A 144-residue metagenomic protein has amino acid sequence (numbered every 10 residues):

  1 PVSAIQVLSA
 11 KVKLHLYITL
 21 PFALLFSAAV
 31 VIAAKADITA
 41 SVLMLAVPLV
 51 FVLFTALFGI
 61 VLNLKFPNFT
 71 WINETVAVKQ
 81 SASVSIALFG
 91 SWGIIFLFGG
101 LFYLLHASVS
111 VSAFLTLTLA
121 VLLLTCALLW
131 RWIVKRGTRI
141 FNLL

Functional and structural regions predicted by a protein language model:
S3-L144: Hydrophobic alpha-helical transmembrane segments of membrane proteins
